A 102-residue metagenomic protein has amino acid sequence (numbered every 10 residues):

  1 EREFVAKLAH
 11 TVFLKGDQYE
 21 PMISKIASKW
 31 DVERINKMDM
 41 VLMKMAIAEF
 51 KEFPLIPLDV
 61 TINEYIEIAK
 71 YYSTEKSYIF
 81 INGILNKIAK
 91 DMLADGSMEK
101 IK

Functional and structural regions predicted by a protein language model:
E1-K102: Class I Rossmann-like S-adenosyl-L-methionine
